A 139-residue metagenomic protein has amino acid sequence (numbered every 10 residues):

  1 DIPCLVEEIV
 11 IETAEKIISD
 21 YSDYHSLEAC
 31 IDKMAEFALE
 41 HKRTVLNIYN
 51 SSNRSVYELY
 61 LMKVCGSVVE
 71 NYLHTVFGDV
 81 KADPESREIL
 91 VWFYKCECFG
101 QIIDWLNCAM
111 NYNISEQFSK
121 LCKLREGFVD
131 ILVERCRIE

Functional and structural regions predicted by a protein language model:
D1-L5, H25-E28, R135: Core of compact, soluble alpha-helical bundle domains
D1-S19, D32-A35, L39: An amphipathic alpha-helix adjacent to DNA-recognition modules
I9-K16, H41, V45, S67-V76 (+2 more regions): A short secondary-structure junction motif
E12-D20, F93, E97-C108: Solvent-exposed, amphipathic alpha-helical segments
E15, E28, N71, K81-I89 (+3 more regions): Protein-protein interaction and targeting regions used for scaffolding, dimerization, and localization
Y24-H74: Helical hydrophobic small-molecule/effector-binding pocket
R54-D79, E85-G100, D130: Amphipathic alpha-helical packing segments from all-alpha helical-bundle domains
H74, K95-C96, D104-E139: C-terminal peripheral helix-coil segments that are non-catalytic and often amphipathic
